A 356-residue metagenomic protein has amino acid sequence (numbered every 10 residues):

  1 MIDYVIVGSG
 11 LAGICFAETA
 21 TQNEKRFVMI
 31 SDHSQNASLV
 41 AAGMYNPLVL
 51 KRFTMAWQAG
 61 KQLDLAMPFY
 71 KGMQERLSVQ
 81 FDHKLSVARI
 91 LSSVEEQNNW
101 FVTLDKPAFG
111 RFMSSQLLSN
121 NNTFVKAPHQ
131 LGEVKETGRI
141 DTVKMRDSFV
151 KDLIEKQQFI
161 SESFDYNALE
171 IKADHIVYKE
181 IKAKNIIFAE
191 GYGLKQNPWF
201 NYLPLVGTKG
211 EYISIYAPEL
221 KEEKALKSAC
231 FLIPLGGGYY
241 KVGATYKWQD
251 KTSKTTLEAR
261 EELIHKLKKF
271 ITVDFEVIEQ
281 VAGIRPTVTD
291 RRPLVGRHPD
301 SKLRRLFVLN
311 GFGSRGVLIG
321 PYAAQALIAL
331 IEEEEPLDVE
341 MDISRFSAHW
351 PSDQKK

Functional and structural regions predicted by a protein language model:
I2-V28: N-terminal Rossmann-like FAD-binding beta1-loop-alpha1 element of flavoenzymes
I14-T21, M44, Q80-D82, N185-R304: Active-site substrate-recognition segment that forms the wall of the catalytic cavity or substrate channel
T21-A41: Glycine-rich FAD pyrophosphate-binding loop
M44-T123: Dinucleotide-binding Rossmann-like beta1-alpha1 core, especially the glycine-rich loop that anchors the ADP
F53-L65, G132-S148, K254-A259, L318: Short beta-strand to alpha-helix junction loop
G132-N185, A189, G193: Helical element adjacent to the flavin cofactor pocket in flavoenzyme catalytic cores
E279-K356: C-terminal catalytic lobe of FAD-dependent flavoproteins
